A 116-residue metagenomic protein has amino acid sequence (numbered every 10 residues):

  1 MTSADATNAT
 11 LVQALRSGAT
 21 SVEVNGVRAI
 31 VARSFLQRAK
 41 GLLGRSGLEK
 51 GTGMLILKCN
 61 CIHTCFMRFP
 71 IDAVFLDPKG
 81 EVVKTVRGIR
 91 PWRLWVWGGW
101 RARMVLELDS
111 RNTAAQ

Functional and structural regions predicted by a protein language model:
T2-Q116: Compact, glycine-rich, soluble single-domain proteins
